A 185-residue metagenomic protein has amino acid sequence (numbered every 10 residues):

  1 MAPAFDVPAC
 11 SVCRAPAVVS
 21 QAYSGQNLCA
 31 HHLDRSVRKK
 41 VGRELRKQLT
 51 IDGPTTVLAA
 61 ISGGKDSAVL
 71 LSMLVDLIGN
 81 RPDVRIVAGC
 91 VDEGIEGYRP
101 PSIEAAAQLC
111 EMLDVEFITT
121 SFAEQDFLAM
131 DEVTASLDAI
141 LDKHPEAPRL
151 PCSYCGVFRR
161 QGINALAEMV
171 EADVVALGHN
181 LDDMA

Functional and structural regions predicted by a protein language model:
M1-A185: ATP-dependent adenylation/nucleotidyltransferase module used to activate substrates
